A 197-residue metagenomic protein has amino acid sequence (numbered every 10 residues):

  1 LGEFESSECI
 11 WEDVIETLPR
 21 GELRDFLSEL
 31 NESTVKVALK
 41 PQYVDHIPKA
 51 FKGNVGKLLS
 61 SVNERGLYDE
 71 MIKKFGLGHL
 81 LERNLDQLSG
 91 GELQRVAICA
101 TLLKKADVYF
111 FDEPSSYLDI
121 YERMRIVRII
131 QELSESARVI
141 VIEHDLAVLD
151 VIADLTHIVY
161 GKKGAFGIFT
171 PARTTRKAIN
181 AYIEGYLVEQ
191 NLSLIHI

Functional and structural regions predicted by a protein language model:
E8-L93, K104: ABC-family P-loop ATPase nucleotide-binding domains
A97-I98, I126: Hydrophobic anchor residue at the start of the ABC signature
L102-K104, S134: Hydrophobic/aromatic position at a conserved helix-loop-beta junction within ABC-family ATPase nucleotide-binding
Y109-E113, L118: Catalytic Walker B motif of ABC-type/P-loop ATPase nucleotide-binding domains
I129-V141: Conserved catalytic loops of ABC-family nucleotide-binding domains
E132, D145-V151: Conserved H-loop
I158-S193: Conserved beta-strand-loop-alpha-helix hinge in the C-terminal portion of ABC ATPase nucleotide-binding domains
H196-I197: Conserved small/polar residues in nucleotide/adenosyl-binding loops
